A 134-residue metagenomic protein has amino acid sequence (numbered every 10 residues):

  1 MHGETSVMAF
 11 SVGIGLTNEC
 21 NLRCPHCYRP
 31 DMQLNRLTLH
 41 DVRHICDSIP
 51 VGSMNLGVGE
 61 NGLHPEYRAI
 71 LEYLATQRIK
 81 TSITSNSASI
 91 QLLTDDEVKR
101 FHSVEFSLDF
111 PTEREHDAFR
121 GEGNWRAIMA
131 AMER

Functional and structural regions predicted by a protein language model:
H2-T5, P50: Phosphate/pyrophosphate-recognition segments in soluble nucleotide-handling domains
G3, P30-L34, G59-E60, S82-S85: Short, flexible loop segments at the rims of nucleotide/cofactor-binding pockets, characterized by
E4-L39: Canonical Radical SAM [4Fe-4S] cluster-binding loop centered on the CxxxCxxC motif and its immediate flanking residues
L39-G57, H64-R134: Radical SAM/AdoMet-radical enzyme domain recognition
